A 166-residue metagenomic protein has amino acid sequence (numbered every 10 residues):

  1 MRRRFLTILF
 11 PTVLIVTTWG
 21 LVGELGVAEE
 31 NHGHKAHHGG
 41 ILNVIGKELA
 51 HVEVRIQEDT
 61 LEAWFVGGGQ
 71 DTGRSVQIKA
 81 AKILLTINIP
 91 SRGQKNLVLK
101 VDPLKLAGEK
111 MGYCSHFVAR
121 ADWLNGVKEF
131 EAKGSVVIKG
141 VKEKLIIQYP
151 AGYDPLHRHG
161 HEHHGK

Functional and structural regions predicted by a protein language model:
M1-V13, T17-T18: Bacterial N-terminal signal peptides that target proteins for export
W19-K166: Intrinsically disordered, low-complexity terminal tails/loops enriched in metal-binding residues
